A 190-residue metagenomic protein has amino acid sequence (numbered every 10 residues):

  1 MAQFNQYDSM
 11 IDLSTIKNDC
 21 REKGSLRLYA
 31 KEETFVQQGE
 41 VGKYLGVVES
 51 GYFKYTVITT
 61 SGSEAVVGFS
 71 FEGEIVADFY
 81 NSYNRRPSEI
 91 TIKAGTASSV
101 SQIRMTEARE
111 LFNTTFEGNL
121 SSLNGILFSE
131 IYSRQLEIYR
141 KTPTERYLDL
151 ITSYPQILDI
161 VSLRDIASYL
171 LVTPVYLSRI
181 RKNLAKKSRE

Functional and structural regions predicted by a protein language model:
M1-L26, A30, N81: Cyclic nucleotide-binding regulatory module and flanking cytosolic helices
R21-E22, E40-G42: Short, small/polar residue-rich loop motifs at catalytic or cofactor-binding pockets
A30, E49-S50, F71, T96: A cytosolic small-molecule/anion-sensing beta-strand core signal
F35-G39: Short phosphate-coordinating micro-motif centered on Lys-Gly-acidic
K43-T56, S61, E72-G73: Glycine- and acidic-residue-biased ligand/ion/polar-headgroup-sensing regions
V66-N124: Cyclic-nucleotide recognition modules
I126-E137: Short, Lys/Arg-enriched N-terminal segment that forms or immediately precedes the first helix of a structured domain
K141-T142, R146-E190: Phosphate-/nucleic-acid-contacting segments
